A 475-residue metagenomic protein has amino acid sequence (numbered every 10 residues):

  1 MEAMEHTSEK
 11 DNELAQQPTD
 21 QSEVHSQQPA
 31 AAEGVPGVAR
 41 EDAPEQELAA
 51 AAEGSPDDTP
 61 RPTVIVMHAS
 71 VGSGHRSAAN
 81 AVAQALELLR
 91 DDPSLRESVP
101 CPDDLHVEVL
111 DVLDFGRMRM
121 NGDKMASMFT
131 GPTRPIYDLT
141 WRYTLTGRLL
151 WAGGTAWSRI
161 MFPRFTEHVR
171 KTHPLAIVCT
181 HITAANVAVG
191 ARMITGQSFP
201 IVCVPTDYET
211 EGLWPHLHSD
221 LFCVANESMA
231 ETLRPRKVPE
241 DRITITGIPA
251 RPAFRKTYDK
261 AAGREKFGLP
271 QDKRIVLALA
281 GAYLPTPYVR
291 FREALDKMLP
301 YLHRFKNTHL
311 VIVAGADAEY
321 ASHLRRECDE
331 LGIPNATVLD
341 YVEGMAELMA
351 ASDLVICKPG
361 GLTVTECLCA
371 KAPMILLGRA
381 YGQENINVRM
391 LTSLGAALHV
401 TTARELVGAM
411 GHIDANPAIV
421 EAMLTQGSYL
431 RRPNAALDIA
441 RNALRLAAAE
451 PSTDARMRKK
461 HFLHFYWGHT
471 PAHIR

Functional and structural regions predicted by a protein language model:
A78, T140-K237, R242-I245: Active-site and donor-binding regions of nucleotide-sugar-utilizing enzymes
N80-T172: Conserved N-terminal ligand/cofactor-binding loop architecture of enzyme catalytic domains
D220-P285, G315-E319: A nucleotide-sugar donor-handling region in carbohydrate enzymes
A262, P270-A351: Donor-nucleotide binding loops and adjacent catalytic segments primarily of GT-B fold Leloir glycosyltransferases
A350-G360: Acidic donor-binding loop of glycosyltransferase active sites
S352-D353, K371-P373: A short alpha->beta transition loop at the rim of the catalytic pocket in nucleotide-sugar-dependent
L394, T401-A418: C-terminal "capping" alpha-helix adjacent to the active site of nucleotide-linked donor transferases in cell-envelope
A418-R475: C-terminal amphipathic helix plus adjacent low-complexity, charged tail appended to glycosyltransferase catalytic
